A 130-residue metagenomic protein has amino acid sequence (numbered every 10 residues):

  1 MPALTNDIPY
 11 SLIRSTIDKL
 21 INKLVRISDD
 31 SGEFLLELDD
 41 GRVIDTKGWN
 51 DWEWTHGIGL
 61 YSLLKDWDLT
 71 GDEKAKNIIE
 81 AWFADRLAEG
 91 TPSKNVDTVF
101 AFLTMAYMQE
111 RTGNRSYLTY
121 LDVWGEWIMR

Functional and structural regions predicted by a protein language model:
M1-A81, R115-V123, W127-M129: Low-complexity, Ser/Thr/Pro/Gly-enriched N-terminal "stalk/linker" regions
I79-E110: Blade-loop segments of beta-propeller domains
